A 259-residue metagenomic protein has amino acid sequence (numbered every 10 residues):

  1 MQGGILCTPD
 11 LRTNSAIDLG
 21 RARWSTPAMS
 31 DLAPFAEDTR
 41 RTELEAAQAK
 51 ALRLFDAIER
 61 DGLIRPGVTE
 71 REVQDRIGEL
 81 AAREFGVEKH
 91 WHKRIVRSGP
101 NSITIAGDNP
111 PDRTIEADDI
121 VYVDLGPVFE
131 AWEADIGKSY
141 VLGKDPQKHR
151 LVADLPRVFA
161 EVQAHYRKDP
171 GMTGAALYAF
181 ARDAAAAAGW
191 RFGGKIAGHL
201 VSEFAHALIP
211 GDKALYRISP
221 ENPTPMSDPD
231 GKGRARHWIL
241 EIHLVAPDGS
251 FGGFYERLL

Functional and structural regions predicted by a protein language model:
L6-C7, M29: Extreme N-termini of proteins with methionine-enriched Sec-type signal peptides or N-terminal signal-anchor
R23-L259: Active-site neighborhoods and metal-handling regions in enzymes and metal-associated proteins
